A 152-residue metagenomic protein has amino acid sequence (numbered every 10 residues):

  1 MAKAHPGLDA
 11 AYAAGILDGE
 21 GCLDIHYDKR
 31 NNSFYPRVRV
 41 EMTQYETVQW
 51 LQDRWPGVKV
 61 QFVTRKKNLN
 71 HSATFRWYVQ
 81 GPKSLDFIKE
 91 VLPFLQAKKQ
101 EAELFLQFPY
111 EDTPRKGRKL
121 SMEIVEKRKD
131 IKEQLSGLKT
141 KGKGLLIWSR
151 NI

Functional and structural regions predicted by a protein language model:
M1-I152: Internal intein/HINT superfamily modules and their associated LAGLIDADG
